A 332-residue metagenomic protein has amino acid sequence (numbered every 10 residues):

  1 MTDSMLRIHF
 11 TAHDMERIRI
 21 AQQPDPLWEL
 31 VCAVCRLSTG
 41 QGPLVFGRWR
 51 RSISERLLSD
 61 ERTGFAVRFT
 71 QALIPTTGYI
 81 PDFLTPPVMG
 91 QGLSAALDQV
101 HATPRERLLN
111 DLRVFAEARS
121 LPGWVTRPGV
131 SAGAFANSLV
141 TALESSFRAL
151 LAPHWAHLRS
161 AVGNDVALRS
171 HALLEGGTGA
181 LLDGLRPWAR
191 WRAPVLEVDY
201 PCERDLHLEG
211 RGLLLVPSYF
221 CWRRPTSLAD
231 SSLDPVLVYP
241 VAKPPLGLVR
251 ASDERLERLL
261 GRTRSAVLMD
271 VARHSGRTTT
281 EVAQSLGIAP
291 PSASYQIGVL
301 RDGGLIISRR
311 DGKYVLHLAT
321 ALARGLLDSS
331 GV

Functional and structural regions predicted by a protein language model:
M1-V198, D205-L206: N-terminal, charged low-complexity regulatory/assembly segments
A193, Y200, P217-Y219: Short, structured patches in soluble enzyme cores that scaffold and shape functional sites
Y200-C202, D253: A generic local structural motif
E203-D205, P225-T226: Short, flexible, glycine/charge-rich loop motifs used to bind or transfer phosphoryl groups or to couple energy/partner
L206-E209, W222: Short recognition helix of helix-turn-helix/winged-helix DNA-binding domains
V216-V332: Extended mid-to-C-terminal alpha-helical interaction segments
